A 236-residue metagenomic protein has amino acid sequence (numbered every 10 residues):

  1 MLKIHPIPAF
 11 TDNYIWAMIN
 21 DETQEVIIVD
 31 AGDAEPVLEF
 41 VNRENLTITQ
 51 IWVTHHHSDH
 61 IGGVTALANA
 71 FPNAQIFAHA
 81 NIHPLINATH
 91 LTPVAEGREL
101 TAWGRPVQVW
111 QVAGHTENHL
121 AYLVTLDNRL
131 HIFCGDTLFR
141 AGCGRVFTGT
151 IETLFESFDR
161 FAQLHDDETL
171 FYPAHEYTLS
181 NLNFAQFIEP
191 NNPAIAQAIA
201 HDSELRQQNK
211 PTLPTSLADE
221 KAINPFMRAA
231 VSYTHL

Functional and structural regions predicted by a protein language model:
M1-L46, Y122-G135: Conserved beta-strand hairpin/beta-sheet module of binuclear metal-dependent hydrolase folds, prominently
A17, E99-D127, H131, F161-L164: Core dinuclear metal-dependent hydrolase active-site scaffold
M18, D30, H55, V112 (+4 more regions): Divalent metal-coordination and catalytic microenvironments
V26, D33-V109, L130: Active-site HxH/HxHxD metal-binding segment of metal-dependent hydrolases
A31-D33, H56, N81-I82, H115-T116 (+3 more regions): Active-site metal-binding loops of divalent metal-dependent hydrolases
I51-I61, V112-N118, Y172-T178: Histidine-centered catalytic micro-motifs
G142-E168: Active-site-adjacent loop/tail segments of enzyme domains
D159-L170, Y177-L236: Accessory terminal helices/loops
